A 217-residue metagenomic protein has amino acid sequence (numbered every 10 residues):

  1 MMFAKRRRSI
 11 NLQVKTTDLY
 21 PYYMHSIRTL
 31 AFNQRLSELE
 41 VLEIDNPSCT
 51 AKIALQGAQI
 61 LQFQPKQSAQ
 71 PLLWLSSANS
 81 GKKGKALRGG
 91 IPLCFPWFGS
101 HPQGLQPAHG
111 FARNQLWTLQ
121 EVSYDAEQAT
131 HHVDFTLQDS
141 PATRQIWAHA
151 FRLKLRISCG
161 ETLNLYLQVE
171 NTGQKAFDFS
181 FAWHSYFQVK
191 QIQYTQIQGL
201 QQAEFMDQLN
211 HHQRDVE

Functional and structural regions predicted by a protein language model:
M1-Y23, M206-D207: N-terminal amphipathic/basic-hydrophobic helices that include classical n-h-c signal peptides and signal-anchor
L12-R88: Beta-strand-rich N-terminal accessory domains
Q62-Q64, K175-F181: Short, hydrophobic/aromatic beta-strand segments
L72-N114: Hot-dog-fold acyl-thioester-processing enzymes
P107-C159: Extended, loop-rich substrate-binding clefts of extracytoplasmic carbohydrate-active enzymes
Q168-G173: Asparagine-centered strand-capping/turn motif at beta-strand->loop junctions
A176-D178, Y186-E217: Active-site/ligand-binding surface loops and adjacent short beta/alpha elements that line catalytic pockets across
